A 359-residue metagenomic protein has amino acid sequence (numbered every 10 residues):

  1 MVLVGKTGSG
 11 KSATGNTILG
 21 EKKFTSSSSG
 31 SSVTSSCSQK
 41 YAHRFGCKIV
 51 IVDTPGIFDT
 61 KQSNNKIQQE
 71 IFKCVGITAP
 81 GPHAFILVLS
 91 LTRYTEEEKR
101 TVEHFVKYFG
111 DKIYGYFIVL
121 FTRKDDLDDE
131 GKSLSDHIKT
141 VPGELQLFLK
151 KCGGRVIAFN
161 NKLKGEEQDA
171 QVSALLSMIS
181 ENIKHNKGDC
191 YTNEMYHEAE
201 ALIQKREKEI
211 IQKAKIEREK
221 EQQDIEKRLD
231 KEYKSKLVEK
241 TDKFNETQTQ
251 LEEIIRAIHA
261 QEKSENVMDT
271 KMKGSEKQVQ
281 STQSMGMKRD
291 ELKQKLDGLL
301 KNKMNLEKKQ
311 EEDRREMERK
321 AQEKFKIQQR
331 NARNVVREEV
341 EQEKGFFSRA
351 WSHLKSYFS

Functional and structural regions predicted by a protein language model:
M1-I51, F58-K66, I77, E96-Y116 (+1 more regions): C-terminal non-catalytic interaction/localization modules
L89-S90: Glycine-rich, N-terminal phosphate-binding loop of Rossmann-like dinucleotide-binding domains
